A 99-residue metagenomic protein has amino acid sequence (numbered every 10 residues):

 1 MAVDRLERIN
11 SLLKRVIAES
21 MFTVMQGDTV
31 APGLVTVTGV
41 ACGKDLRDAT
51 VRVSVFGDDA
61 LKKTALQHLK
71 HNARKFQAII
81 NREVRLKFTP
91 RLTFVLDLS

Functional and structural regions predicted by a protein language model:
M1-D48, S54-S99: Charge-rich, low-complexity N-terminal segments
